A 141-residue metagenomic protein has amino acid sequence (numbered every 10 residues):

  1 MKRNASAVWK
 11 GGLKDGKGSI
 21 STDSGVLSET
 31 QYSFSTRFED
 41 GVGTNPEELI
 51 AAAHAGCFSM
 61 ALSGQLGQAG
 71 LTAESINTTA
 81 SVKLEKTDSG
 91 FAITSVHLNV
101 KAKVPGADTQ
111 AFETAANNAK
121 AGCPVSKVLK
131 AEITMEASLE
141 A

Functional and structural regions predicted by a protein language model:
M1-A52, S59-A141: Extended beta-strand/beta-hairpin segments
